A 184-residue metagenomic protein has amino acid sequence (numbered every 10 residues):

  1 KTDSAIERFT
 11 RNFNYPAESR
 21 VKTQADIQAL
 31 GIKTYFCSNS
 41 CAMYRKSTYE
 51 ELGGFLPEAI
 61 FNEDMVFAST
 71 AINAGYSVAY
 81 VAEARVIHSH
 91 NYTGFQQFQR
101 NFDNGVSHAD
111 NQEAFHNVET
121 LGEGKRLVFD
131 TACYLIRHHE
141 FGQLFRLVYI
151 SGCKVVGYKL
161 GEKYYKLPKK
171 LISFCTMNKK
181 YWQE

Functional and structural regions predicted by a protein language model:
K1-F9: Conserved donor NDP-sugar-binding/catalytic core segment of glycosyltransferases
T23-Y44, I60, H108, Q112: A recurrent flexible, glycine/aromatic-enriched loop bordering the glycosyltransferase active site that acts as
T34-T48, G53, M65, V86: Short glycine- and hydrophobic/aromatic-rich loop-to-beta-strand nucleating segment in the catalytic cores
I60-F67: Acidic donor-binding loop at a coil-to-helix junction in glycosyltransferase catalytic cores that engages
A71-I72: Hydrophobic residues within well-ordered alpha-helices
V78, I87-G157: Active-site-adjacent helix/loop segment of glycosyltransferases that harbors family-specific signature motifs
F145-E184: Membrane-interface aromatic/basic loop that binds lipid-linked glycans or pyrophosphate carriers, typified by
